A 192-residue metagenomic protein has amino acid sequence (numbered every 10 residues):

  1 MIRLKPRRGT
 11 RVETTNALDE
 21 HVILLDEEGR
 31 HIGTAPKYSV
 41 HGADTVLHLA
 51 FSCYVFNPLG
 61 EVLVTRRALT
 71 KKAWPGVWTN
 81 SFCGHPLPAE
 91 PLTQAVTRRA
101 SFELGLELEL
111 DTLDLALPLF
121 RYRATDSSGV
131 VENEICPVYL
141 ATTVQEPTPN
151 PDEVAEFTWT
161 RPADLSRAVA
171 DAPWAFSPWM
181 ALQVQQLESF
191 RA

Functional and structural regions predicted by a protein language model:
M1-A17, A192: Basic/polar N-terminal segments that are highly enriched at the extreme N-terminus, encompassing both cleavable
R3-K5, P36-S39, G76, P88 (+1 more regions): Nudix hydrolase/Nudix homology domain
T10-S52, F56-P58: Acidic, metal-coordinating catalytic segment for phosphate/diphosphate chemistry, firing primarily on the Nudix
G29, E103-E107, R123-G129: Short helix-to-loop capping/linker segments positioned immediately adjacent to catalytic or ligand/cofactor-binding
H31-T34, G60-R66, E146-N150: Short, well-ordered strand-loop elements centered on a beta-strand within folded domains, enriched for acidic residues
A50-C83: A glycine-rich, hydrophobic loop/mini-helix early in the fold
C53, S81-F82, L115, P137-A141: A structural signal for short, well-ordered beta-strand segments
L63-V64, S81-A116: The catalytic Nudix box helix
